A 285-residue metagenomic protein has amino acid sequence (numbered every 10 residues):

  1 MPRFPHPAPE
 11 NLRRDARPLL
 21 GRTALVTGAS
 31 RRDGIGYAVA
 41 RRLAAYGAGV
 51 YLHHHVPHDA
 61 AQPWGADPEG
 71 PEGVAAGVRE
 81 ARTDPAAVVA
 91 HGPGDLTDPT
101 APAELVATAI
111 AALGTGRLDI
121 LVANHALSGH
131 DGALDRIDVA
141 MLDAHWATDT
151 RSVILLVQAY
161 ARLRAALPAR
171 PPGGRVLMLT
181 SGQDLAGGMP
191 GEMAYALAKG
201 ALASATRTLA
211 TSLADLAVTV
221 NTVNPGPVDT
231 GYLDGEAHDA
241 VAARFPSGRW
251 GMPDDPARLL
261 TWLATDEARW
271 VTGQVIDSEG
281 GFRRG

Functional and structural regions predicted by a protein language model:
P2-G116, G129-G132, R136: Short-chain dehydrogenase/reductase
F4-R14, D239, A243-R244, T261 (+1 more regions): Short C-terminal tail/terminal secondary-structure segment of NAD(P)H-dependent dehydrogenase/reductase domains
G28, R32, P168-A201, T206-D215 (+1 more regions): Catalytic loop of short-chain dehydrogenase/reductase
W64-E72, A126-D143, R162, A166-P172 (+2 more regions): Conserved mid-core segment of classical short-chain dehydrogenase/reductases
I110-A111, T148-P171, A210-T211, D215 (+1 more regions): Amphipathic alpha-helical dimer-interface segment in Rossmann-like NAD(P)H-dependent oxidoreductases
R117-L118, A203, L213-V228, V271-S278: Conserved Rossmann-fold SDR core element
D135-V157, L177, L202, S247: Catalytic Tyr-X3-Lys loop
F245-P256, E267: A conserved structural motif in NAD(P)-dependent oxidoreductases
